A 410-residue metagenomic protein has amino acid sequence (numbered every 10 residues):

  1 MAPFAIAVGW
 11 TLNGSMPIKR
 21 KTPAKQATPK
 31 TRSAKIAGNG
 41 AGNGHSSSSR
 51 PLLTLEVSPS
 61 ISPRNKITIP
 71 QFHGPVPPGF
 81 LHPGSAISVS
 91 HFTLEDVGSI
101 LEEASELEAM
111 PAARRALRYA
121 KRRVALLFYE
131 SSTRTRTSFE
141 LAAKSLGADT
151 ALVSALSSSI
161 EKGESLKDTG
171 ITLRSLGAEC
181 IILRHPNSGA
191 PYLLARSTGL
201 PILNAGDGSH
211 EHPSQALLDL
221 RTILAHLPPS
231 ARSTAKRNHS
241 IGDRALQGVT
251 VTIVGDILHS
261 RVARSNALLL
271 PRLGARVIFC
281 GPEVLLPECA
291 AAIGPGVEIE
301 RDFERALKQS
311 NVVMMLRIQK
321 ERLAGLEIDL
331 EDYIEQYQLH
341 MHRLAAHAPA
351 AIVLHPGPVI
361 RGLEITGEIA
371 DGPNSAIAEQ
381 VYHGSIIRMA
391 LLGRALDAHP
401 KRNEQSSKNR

Functional and structural regions predicted by a protein language model:
W10-S62, K408-N409: Polybasic, lysine-enriched low-complexity intrinsically disordered terminal tails
P17-K19, L52, V57-T137: Positively charged, low-complexity intrinsically disordered leader regions
P111-A113, L117-A225, R361: Phosphate/diphosphate ligand-binding glycine-rich loop within oxidoreductases
E130-L141, P229-R232, N238-L316: Glycine-rich phosphate/diphosphate-binding loop of Rossmann-like nucleotide-binding domains
A190-D207, G325-H347, P373-N374: A short, gly/pro- and small-residue-rich
A291-E368: Rossmann-like adenosine-cofactor binding region
A350-N409: Adenosine-phosphate binding glycine-rich loop
